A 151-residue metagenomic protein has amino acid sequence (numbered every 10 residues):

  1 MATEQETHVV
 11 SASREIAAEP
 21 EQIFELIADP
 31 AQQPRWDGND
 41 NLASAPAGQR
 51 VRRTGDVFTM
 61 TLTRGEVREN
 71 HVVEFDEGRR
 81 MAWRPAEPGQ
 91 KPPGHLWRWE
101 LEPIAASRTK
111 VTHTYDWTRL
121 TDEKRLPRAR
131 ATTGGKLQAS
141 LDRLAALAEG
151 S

Functional and structural regions predicted by a protein language model:
M1-Q49: Hydrophobic ligand-binding cavity/cleft-lining segments
E6-H8, R64, P93, S107: Residue-level preference for beta-strand/loop junctions
A12-R14, R68-E74, H95-P103: Hydrophobic/aromatic beta-strand elements that line small-molecule binding cavities or substrate pockets in beta-rich
E15, S44-Q90, K110, A146-S151: Glycine-rich portal/gate segments that line the openings of hydrophobic small-molecule binding cavities
E25-A28, D142, A146: Generic alpha-helical structural context detector
E87-A139, L144: Beta-strand/loop substructures that line and gate deep hydrophobic ligand-binding cavities in soluble
